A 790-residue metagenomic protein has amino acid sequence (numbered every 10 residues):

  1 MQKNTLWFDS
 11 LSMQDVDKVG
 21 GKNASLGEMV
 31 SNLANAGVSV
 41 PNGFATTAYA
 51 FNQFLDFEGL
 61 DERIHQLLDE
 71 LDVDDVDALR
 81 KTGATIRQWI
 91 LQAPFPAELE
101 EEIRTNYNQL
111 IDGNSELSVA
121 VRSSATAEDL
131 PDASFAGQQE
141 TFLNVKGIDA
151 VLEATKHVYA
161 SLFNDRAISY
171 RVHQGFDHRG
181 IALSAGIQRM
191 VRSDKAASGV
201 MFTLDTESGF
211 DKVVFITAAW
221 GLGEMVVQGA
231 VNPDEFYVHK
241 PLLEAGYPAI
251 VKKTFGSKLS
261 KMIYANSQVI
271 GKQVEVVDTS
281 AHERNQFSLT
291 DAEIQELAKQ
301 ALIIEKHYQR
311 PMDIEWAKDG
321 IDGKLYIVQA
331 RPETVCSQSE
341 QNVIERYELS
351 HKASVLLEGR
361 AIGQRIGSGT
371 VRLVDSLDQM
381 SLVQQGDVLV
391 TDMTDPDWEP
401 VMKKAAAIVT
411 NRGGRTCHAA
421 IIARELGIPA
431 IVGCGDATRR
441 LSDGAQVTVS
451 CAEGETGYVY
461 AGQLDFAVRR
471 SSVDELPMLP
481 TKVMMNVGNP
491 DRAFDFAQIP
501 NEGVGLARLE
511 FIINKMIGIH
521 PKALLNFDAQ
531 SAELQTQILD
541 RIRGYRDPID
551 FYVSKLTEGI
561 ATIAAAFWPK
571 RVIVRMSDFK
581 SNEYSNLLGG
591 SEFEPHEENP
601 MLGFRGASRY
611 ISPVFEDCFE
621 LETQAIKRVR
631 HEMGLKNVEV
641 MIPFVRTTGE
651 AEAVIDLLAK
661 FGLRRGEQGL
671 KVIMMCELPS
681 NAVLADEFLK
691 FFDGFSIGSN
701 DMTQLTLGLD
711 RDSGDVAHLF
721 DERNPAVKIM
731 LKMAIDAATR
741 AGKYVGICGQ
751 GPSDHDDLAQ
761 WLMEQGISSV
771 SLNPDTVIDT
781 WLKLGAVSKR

Functional and structural regions predicted by a protein language model:
M1-G186, K195, A281-A292, Q300 (+11 more regions): N-terminal beta-alpha lobe that positions the nucleotide/phosphoryl donor in ATP/NTP-coupled carboxylate activation
M29-L33, D205-S208, K404, A420-I428 (+3 more regions): Alpha-helix C-terminal capping segments
Y107, S115-A120, A125-F135, Q139-L143 (+5 more regions): Conserved alpha/beta-domain cores
A136-S169, S193-Q268, V328-R360, K404-N411 (+5 more regions): Extended active-site and interfacial segments that coordinate phosphate-rich ligands in large catalytic machineries
G137, Q309-T334: Conserved metal-phosphate-binding beta-hairpin within the catalytic cores of diverse ATP-dependent phosphoryl-transfer
V213-D313, K318, R360-S368, T391 (+5 more regions): Conserved catalytic alpha/beta cores of large enzymes that bind or transform nucleotide phosphates and polynucleotides
I321, V335-S337, L356-A361, R365-V388 (+2 more regions): Acidic, glycine-rich flexible loop/linker segments
